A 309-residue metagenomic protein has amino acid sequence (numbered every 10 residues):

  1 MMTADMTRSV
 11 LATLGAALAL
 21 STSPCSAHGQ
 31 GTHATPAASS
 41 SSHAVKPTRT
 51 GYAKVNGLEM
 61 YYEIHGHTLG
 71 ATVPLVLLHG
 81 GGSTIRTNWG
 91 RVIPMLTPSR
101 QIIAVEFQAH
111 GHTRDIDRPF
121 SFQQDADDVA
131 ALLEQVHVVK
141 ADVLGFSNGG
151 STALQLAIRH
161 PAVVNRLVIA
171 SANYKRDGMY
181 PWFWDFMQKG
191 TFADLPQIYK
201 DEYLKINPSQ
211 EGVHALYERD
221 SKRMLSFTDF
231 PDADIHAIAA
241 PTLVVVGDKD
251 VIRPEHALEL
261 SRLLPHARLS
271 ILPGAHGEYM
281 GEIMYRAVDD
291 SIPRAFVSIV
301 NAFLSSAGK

Functional and structural regions predicted by a protein language model:
S39-E59: N-terminal cap/lid segment of alpha/beta-hydrolase-fold proteins
L58-H112: Conserved HGGG/HGGXW glycine-rich cap/lid loop of the alpha/beta-hydrolase fold
A104-L144, R286-R294: Active-site loop/oxyanion-hole signature of alpha/beta-hydrolase fold enzymes
S151-R159, N165-Y199: Flexible "cap/lid" loop of the alpha/beta hydrolase fold
E218-D234: Active-site nucleophile elbow and catalytic-triad environment of alpha/beta-hydrolase enzymes
I238, V244-V246: Short beta-strand/loop motif that positions the catalytic acidic residue of the alpha/beta-hydrolase fold
V251-H256: Conserved alpha/beta-hydrolase "acid-adjacent" motif
P273-K309: Catalytic active-site module of serine/aspartate enzymes centered on a nucleophile-bearing elbow/loop
